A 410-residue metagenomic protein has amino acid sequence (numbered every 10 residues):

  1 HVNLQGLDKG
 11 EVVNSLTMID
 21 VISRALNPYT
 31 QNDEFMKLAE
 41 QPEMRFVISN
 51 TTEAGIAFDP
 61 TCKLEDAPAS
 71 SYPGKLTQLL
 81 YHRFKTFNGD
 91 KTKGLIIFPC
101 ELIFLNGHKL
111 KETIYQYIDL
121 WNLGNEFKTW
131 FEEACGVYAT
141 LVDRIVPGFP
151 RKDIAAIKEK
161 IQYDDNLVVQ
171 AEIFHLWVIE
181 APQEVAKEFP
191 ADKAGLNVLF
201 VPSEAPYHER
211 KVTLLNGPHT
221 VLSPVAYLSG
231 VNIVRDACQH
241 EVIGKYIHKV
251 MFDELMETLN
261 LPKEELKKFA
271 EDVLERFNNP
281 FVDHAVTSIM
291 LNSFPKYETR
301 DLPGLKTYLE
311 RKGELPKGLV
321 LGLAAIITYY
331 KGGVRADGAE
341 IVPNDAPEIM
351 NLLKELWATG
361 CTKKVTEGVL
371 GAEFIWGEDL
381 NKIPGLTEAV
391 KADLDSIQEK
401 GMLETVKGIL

Functional and structural regions predicted by a protein language model:
H1-L410: Substrate/ligand-engaging "lid" and interaction regions
